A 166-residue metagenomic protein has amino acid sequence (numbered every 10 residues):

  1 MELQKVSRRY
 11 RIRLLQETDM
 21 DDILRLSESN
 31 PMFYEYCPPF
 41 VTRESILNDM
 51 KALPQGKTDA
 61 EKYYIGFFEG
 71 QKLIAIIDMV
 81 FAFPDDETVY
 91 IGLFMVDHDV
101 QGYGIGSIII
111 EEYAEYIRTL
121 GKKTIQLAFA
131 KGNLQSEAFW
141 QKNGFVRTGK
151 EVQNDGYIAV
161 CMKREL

Functional and structural regions predicted by a protein language model:
M1-E2: A detector for short, charged/polar N-terminal pre-domain segments
K5-Y10, L14-M20, R25-D99, I110-E112 (+3 more regions): Acetyl-CoA-dependent GNAT
L93, D97-E111, A130-A138, K142: Conserved glycine-rich acetyl-CoA-binding loop
I117-A128: Conserved GNAT acetyl-CoA-binding A-motif
L127-E137, Q153-I158: Conserved beta-strand-loop-alpha-helix junction that forms the acyl-donor binding cleft
Q141-K150: Conserved acetyl-CoA-binding loop of GNAT-fold acetyltransferases
